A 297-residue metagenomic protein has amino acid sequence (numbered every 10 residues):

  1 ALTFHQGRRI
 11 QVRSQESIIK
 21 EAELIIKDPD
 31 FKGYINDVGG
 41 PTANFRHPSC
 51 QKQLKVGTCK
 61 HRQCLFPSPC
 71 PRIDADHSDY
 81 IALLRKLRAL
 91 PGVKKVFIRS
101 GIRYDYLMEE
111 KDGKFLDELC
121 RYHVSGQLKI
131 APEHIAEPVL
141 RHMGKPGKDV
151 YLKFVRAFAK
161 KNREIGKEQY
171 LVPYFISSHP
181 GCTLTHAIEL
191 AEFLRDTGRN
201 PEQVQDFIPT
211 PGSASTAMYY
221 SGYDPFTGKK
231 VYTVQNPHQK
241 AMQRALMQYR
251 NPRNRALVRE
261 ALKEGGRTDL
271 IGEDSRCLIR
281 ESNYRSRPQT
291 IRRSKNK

Functional and structural regions predicted by a protein language model:
A1-R13: Canonical Radical SAM [4Fe-4S] cluster-binding loop centered on the CxxxCxxC motif and its immediate flanking residues
G7-R9, I18, L24-I26, F193-L194: Conserved catalytic-core segments centered on acid/base and nucleophilic motifs
I18, I130, F158, V204 (+1 more regions): Conserved, mostly hydrophobic/aromatic
L24-V172, I176-P180: Conserved SAM/AdoMet-binding glycine-rich loop
S49-S78, H142-M143, K148-D149, R195 (+2 more regions): Radical SAM enzyme [4Fe-4S]-AdoMet core and its adjacent flexible, acidic and glycine-rich loops/tails across
K114-F115, H179-D196: Catalytic cores of alpha/beta
V172, P201-P209, E273-S275: A generic structural motif
P211-K297: Radical SAM enzyme core and accessory elements
